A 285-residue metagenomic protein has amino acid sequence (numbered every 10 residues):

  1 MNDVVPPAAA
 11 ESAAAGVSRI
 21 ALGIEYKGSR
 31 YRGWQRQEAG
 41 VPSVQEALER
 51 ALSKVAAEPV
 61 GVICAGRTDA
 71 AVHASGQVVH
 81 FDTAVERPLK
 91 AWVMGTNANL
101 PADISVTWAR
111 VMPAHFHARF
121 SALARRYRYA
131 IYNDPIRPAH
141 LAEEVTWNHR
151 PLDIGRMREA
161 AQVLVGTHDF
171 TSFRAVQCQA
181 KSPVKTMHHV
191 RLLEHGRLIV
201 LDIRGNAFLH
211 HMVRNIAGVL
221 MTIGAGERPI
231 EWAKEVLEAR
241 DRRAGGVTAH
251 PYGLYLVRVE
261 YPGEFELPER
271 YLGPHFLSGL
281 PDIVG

Functional and structural regions predicted by a protein language model:
M1-G285: Structured-RNA-binding interfaces characteristic of tRNA pseudouridine synthases
